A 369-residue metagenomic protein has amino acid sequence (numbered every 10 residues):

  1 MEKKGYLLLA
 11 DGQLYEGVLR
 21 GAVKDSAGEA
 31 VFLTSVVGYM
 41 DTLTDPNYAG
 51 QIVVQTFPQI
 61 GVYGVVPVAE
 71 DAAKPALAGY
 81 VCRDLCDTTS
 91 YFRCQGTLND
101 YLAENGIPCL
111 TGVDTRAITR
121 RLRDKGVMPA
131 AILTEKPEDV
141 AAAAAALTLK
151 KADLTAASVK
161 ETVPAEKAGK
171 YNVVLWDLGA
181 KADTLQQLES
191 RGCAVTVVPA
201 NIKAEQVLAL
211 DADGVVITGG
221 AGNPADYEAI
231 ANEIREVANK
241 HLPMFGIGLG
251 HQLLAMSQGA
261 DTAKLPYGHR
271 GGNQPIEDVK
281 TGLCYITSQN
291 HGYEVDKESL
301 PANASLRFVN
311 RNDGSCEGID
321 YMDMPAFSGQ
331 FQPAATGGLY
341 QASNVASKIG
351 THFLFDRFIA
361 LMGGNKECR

Functional and structural regions predicted by a protein language model:
E2-A69, A165: Protease-associated
L9, F32, V54-Q55, C82 (+3 more regions): General beta-strand structural signal in soluble alpha/beta enzymes
K24-A30, G79-C86, T218-G220: Short, basic, glycine/proline-bearing loop/turn elements
V37-M40, P46, I60, V65-T111 (+7 more regions): Amide-donor transfer/coupling interface in amidating biosynthetic enzymes
A194-P199: Short hydrophobic/Thr-rich beta-strand motif most characteristic of the beta2 strand and flanking loop of CheY-like
V216-D226, L242: Short glycine/threonine-rich loop/turn motifs
G246, G250, A255: Gly/Ala-rich beta-loop-alpha elbow adjacent to hydrolase catalytic centers
